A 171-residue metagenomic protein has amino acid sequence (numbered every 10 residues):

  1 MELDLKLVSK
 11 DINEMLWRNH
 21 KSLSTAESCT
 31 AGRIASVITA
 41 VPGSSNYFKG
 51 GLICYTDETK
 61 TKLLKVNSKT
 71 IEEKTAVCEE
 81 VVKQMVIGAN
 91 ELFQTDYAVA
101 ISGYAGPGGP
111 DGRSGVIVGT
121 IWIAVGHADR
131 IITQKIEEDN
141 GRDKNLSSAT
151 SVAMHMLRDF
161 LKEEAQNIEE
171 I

Functional and structural regions predicted by a protein language model:
M1-I171: Short alpha-helical segments enriched in small residues
